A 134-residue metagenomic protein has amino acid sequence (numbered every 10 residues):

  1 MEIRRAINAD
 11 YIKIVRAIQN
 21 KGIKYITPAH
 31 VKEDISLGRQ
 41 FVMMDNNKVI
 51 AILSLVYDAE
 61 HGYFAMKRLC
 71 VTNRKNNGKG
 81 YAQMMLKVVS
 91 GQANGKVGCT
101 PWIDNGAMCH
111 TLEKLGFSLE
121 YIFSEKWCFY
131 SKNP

Functional and structural regions predicted by a protein language model:
M1-I14: A short beta-loop-alpha structural element at the N-terminal edge of CoA-dependent acyl/N-acetyltransferase catalytic
R16-A29: Helix-loop element at the rim of GNAT/NAT acetyltransferase active sites that forms part of the acceptor-substrate
V42, K48-Y57, Y63-C70: Conserved beta-strand in the GNAT
K67-N77, P101-W102: A short, internal acetyl-CoA/4′-phosphopantetheine-binding micro-motif in the GNAT/acyltransferase core
N77-G91, H110, K114: Conserved acetyl-CoA-binding loop-helix of GNAT-fold acetyltransferases
Q92-I103: Conserved GNAT acetyl-CoA-binding A-motif
T100, S118-K132: Conserved catalytic-core motifs of GNAT/GCN5-like acyltransferases
I103-I122: Conserved active-site alpha-helix within GNAT-family acetyltransferase domains
